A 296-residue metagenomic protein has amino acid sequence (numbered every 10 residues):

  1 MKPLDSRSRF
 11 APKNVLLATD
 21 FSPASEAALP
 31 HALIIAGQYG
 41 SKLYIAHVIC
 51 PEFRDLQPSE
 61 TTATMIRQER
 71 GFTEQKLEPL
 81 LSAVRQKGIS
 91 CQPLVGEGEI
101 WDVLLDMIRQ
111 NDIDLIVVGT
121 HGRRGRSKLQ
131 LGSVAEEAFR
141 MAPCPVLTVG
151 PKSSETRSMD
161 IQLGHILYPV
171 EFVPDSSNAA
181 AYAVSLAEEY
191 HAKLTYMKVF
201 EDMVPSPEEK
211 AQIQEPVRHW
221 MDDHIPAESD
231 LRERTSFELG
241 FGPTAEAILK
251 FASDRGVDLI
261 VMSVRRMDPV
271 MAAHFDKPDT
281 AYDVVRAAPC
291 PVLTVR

Functional and structural regions predicted by a protein language model:
M1-D5, A11, Q38, L105-T156 (+1 more regions): Gly/Ser-rich helix-loop-strand patches that form or flank binding pockets for ribonucleotide-derived cofactors
K2-E60, I161-E209, E228, R232-S236 (+1 more regions): Small/aliphatic-rich secondary-structure junction motif
L33, E136, V184, I225 (+1 more regions): Active-site phosphate/pyrophosphate- and oxyanion-stabilizing loops and adjacent acidic/basic residues in soluble
T62-Q75, I213-P216, V270: A short acidic, glycine-rich active-site loop that binds or catalyzes chemistry on phosphate/adenosine moieties
A83-I89, A227-R232: Short helix-capping segments at alpha-helix termini
S90-L94, R234-F237: Rossmann-fold cofactor-recognition segment
V95-L104, L239-A247: Charged docking surfaces used in two-component/phosphorelay signaling
D223, G242-S253: A short, acidic, amphipathic alpha-helical segment used as a generic capping/interface helix at domain edges
